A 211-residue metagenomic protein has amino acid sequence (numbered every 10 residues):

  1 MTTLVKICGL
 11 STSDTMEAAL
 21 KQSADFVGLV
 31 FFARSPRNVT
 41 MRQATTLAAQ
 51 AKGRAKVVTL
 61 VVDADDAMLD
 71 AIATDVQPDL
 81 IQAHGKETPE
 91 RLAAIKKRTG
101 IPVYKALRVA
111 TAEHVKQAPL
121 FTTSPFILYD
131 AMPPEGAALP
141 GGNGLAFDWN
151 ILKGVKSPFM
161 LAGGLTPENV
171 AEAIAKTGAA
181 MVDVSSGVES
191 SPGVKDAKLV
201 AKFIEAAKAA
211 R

Functional and structural regions predicted by a protein language model:
M1-R211: Conserved N-terminal beta1-alpha1 strand-loop-helix module at the mouth
